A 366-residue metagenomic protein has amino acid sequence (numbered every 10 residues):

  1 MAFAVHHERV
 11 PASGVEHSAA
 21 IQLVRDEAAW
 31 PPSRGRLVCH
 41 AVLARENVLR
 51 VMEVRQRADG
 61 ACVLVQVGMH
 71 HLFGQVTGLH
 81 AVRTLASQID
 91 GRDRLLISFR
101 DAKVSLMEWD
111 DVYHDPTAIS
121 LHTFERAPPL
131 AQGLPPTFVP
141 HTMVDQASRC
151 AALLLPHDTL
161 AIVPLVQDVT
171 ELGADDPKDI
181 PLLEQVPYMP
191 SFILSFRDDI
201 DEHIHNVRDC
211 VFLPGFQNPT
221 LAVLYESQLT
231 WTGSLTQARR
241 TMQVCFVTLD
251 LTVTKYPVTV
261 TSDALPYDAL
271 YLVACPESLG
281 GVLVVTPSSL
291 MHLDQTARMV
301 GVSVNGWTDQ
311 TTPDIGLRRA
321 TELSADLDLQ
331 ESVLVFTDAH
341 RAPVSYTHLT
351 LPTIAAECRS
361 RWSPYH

Functional and structural regions predicted by a protein language model:
M1-L349: Large eukaryotic, non-enzymatic subunits of multiprotein complexes that serve as scaffolds/tethers, characterized by
A12, P352, R361-W362: Generic structural signal for alpha-helix starts
T321, A356-E357: Intrinsic disorder/low-complexity segments
V344, E357-C358: Short stretches within intrinsically disordered, low-complexity N-terminal or propeptide regions
T347-T353, H366: Conserved small/polar residues in nucleotide/adenosyl-binding loops
C358-H366: Hydrophobic alpha-helical segments, chiefly the membrane-spanning helices and signal/signal-anchor peptides
